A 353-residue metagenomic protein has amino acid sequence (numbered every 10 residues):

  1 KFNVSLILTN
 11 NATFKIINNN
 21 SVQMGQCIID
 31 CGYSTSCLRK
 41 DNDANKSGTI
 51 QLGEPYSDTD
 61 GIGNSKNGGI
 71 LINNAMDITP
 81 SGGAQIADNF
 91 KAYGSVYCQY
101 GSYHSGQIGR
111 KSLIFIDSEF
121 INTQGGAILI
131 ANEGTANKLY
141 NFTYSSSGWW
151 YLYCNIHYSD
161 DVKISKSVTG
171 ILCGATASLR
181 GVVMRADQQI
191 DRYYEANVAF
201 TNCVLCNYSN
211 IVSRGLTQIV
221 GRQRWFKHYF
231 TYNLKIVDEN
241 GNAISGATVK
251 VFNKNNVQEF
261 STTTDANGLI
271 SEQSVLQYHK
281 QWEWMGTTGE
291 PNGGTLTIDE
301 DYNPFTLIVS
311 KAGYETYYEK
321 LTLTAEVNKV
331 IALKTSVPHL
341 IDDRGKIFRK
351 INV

Functional and structural regions predicted by a protein language model:
K1-N242, T263, S271-S274, L296 (+1 more regions): Extracellular beta-rich repeat passengers
C206-N207, H279-L321, S336: A short, solvent-exposed loop/turn motif at the edges and junctions of modular extracellular/periplasmic domains
Y232, A247, Q258-F260: Short loop/turn microsegments at loop-to-beta-strand junctions
I236, V251-F252, T263, L340: Hydrophobic beta-strand positions
A247-V251, L307: Hydrophobic beta-strand segments
K254-G293, L321: Short, acidic Ser/Thr/Gly-rich low-complexity loop/linker segments typical of extracellular and cell-surface proteins
Y317-N352: Extracellular beta-sheet/turn segments enriched in Thr/Pro/Gly and aliphatic residues
